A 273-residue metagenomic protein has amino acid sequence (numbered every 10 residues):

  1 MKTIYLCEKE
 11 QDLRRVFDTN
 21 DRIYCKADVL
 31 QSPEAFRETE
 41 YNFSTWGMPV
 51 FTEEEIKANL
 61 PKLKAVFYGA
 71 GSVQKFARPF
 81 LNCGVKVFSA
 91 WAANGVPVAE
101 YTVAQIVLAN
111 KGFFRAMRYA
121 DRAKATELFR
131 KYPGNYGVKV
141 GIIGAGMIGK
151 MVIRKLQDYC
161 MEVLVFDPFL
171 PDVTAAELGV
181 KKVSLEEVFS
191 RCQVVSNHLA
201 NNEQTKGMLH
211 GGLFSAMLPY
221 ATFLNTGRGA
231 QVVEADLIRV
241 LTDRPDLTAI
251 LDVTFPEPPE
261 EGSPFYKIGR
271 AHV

Functional and structural regions predicted by a protein language model:
M1-Y41, T45-W46, C160, L164: N-terminal glycine-/charge-rich "phosphate-binding" loop or analogous flexible N-terminal tail
A35-Y41, L60-L63, S190-V195, L218-A221: Short acidic/histidine-rich motifs immediately flanking catalytic phosphotransfer sites in two-component signaling
E40-Y119, Y132: Phosphate/diphosphate ligand-binding glycine-rich loop within oxidoreductases
G47-T52, L170-P264: Rossmann-like adenosine-cofactor binding region
N59-A65, N82-V85, C160-M161, P219-A221 (+1 more regions): A short helix->loop->beta-strand "cap" motif at the edges of active sites that frequently abuts
L63, Y136-K139, G211, Y220: Phosphate-coordination loops involved in phosphoryl transfer and adenosine-cofactor binding
R115-M151, D158: Glycine-rich NAD(P)-binding loop of Rossmann-like domains
A271-V273: Conserved small/polar residues in nucleotide/adenosyl-binding loops
